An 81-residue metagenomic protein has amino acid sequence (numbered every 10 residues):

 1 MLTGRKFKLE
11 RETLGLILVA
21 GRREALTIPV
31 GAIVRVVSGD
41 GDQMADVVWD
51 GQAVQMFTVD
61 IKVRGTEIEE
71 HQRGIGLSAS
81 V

Functional and structural regions predicted by a protein language model:
L2-I33, G41-D42: Beta-loop motif signature
G4, R35, I75-L77: Intrinsic disorder/low-complexity segments
A32-F57: SH3/SH3-like beta-barrel superfamily modules
W49-V81: Boundary regions of SH3-family modules and the immediately adjacent low-complexity/disordered segments in eukaryotic
